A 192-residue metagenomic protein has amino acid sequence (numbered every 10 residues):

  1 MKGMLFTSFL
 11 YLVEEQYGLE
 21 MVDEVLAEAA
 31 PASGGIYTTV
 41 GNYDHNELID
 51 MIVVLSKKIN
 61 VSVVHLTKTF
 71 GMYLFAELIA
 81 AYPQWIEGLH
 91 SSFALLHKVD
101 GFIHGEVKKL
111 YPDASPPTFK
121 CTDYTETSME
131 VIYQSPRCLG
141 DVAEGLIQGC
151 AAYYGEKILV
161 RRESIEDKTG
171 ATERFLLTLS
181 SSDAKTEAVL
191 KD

Functional and structural regions predicted by a protein language model:
M4-L12, E47-V54: A general alpha-helix detector
Y11, E130-Y133, I147: Short cationic amphipathic helices and targeting signals
Y17-G18, V22, G71: Glycine-centered helix-coil hinge/cap
E20-K58: Long amphipathic alpha-helical segments
L48-D141: Amphipathic interaction/junction segments at domain boundaries or subunit interfaces
D113-L139, E156-D192: Short terminal or interdomain "cap/linker" segment that borders an active site or interface and mediates
D141-E156: Short, non-transmembrane amphipathic alpha-helical segments
